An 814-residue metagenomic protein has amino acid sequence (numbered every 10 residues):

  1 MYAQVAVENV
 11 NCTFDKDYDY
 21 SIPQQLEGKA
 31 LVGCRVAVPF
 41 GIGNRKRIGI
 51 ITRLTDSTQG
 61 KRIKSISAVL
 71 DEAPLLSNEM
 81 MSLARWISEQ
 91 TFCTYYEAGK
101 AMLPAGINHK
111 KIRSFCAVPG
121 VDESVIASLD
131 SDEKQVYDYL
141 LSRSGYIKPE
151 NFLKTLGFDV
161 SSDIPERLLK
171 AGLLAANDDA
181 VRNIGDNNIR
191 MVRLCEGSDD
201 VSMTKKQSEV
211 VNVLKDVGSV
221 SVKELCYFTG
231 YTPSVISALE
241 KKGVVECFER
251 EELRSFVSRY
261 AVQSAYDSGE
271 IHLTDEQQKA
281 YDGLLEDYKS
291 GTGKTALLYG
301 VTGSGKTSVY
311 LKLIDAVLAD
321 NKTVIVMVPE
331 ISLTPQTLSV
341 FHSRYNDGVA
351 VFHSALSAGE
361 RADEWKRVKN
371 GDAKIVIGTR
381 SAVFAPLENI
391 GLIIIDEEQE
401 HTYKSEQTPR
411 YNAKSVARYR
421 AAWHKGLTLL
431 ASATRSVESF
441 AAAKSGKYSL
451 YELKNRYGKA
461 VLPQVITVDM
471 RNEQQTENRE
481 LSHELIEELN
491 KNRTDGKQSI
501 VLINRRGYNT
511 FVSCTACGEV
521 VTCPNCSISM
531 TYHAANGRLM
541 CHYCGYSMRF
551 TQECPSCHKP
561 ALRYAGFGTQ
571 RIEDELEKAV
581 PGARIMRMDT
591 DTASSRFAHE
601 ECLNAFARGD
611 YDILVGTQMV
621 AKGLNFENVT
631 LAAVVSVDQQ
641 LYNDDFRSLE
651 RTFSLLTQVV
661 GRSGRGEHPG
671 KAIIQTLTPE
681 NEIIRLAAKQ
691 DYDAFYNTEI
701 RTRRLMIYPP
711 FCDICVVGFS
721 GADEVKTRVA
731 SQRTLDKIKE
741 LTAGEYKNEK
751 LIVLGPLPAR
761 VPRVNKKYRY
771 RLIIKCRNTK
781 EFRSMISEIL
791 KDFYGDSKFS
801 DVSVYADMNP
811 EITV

Functional and structural regions predicted by a protein language model:
M1-V416, R420-S432, K444-A460, K780-S787 (+2 more regions): Accessory, non-ATPase domains that flank or precede helicase/AAA+ motor cores in DNA-metabolism machines
Y2, L31-V32, D347, K726-E740: A short, contiguous, amphipathic alpha-helix enriched in charged residues
K16-Y18, S221, D713-C715, Y768-Y770: Short amphipathic alpha-helical segments
I63, P762-R771, K775, M808-V814: Short, low-order "capping/linker" segments at domain edges
A175, M586, L741-A759, S800-M808: Short beta-strand elements
S264-T274, Q278, D282, T292-R728 (+4 more regions): Inter-lobe coupling/hinge segments of SF2-like helicase ATPases
R733-E745, M785-D796: Generic non-transmembrane alpha-helical segments
